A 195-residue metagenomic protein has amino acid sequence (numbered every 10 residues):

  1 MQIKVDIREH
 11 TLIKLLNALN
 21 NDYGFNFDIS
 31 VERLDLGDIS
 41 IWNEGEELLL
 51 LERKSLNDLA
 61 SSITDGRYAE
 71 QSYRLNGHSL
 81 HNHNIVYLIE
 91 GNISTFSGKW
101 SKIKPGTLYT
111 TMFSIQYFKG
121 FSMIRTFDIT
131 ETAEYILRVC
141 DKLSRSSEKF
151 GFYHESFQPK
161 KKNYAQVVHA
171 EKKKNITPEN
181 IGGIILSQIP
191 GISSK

Functional and structural regions predicted by a protein language model:
M1-Q2, L16-A18, D28-Q188: Extended, alpha-helix-rich binding/interface surfaces that flank or overlap catalytic cores and mediate recognition
K4-E9: Structural motif
H10-L16: Short N-terminal binding/cap micro-motifs at the start of the first secondary-structure element
N21: Short, surface-exposed basic-aromatic patches at helix termini and helix-loop junctions that form
